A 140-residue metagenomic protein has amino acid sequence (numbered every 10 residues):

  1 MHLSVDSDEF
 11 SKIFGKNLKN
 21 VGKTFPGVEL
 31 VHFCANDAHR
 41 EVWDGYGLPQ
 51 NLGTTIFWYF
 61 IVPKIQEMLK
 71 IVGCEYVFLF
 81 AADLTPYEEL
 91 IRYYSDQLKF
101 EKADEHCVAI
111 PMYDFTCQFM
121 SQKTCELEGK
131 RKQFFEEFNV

Functional and structural regions predicted by a protein language model:
M1-L48, Y59, P63-V140: Non-catalytic substrate-recognition and accessory regions of acyl/acetyltransferase enzymes
T55: Short alpha-helical segment within the catalytic ATP-binding CA
